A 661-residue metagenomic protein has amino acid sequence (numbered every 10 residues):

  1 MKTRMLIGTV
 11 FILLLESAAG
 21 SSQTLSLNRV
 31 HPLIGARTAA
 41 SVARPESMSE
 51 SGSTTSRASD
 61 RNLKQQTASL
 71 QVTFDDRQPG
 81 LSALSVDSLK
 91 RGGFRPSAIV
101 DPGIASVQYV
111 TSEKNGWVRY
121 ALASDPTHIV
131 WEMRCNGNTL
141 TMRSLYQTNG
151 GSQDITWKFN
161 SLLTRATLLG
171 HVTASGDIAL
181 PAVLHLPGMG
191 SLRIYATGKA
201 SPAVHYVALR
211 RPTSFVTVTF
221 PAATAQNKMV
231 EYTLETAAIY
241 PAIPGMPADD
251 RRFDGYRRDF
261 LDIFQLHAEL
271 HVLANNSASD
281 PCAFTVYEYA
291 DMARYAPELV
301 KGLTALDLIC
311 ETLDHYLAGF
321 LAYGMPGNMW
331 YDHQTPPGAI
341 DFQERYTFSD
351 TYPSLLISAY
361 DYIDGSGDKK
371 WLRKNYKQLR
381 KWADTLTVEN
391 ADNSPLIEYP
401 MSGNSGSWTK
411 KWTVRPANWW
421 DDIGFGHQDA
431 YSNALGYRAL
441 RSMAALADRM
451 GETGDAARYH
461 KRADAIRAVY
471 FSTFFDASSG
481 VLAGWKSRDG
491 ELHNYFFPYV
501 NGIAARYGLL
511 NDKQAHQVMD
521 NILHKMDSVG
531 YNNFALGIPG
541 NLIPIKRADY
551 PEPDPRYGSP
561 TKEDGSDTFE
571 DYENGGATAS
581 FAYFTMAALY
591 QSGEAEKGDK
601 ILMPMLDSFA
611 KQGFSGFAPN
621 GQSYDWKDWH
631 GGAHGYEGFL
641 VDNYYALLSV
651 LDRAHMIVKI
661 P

Functional and structural regions predicted by a protein language model:
L27, H31-G35, P45-S53, R57-A123 (+4 more regions): Acidic-aromatic substrate-binding/catalytic surfaces of carbohydrate-active enzymes
L27, N136, G151, T156-N160 (+1 more regions): Beta-strand-rich recognition/accessory modules
L33-P45, S49-E50, R57-R61, T213 (+6 more regions): Low-complexity, Ser/Thr/Pro/Gly-enriched N-terminal "stalk/linker" regions
M48-R61, I129-V207: Polysaccharide-binding surfaces and accessory modules of carbohydrate-active proteins
S97-G151, I155, A203, P212-F215: Extended, loop-rich substrate-binding clefts of extracytoplasmic carbohydrate-active enzymes
R252-I263, G302-P326, G365-A430, R458-A465 (+3 more regions): Active-site acid/base region of carbohydrate-active enzymes
D280-S402, D429-Y437, G575-M586, G598 (+2 more regions): Aromatic-rich carbohydrate-recognition surfaces in CAZymes
Y287, Y295-L299, L303, D307-E311 (+8 more regions): Active-site core of glycosidic bond-cleaving carbohydrate-active enzymes
